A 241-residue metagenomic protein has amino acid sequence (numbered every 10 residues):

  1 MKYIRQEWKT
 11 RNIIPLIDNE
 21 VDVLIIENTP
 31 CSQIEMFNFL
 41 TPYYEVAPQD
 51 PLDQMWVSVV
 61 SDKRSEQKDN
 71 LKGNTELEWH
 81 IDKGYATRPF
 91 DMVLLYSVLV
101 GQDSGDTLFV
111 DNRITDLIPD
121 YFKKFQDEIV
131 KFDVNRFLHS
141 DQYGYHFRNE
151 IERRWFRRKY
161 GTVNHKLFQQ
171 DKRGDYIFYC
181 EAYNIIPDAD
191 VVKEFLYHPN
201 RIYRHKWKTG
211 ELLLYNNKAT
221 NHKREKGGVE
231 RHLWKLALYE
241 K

Functional and structural regions predicted by a protein language model:
M1-R64: N-terminal non-catalytic cap/leader segment that marks the start of a structured domain
K2-W8, V21, M55-R204, T209-L212 (+1 more regions): Active-site environment of non-heme Fe oxygenases that use a 2-His-1-carboxylate facial triad
